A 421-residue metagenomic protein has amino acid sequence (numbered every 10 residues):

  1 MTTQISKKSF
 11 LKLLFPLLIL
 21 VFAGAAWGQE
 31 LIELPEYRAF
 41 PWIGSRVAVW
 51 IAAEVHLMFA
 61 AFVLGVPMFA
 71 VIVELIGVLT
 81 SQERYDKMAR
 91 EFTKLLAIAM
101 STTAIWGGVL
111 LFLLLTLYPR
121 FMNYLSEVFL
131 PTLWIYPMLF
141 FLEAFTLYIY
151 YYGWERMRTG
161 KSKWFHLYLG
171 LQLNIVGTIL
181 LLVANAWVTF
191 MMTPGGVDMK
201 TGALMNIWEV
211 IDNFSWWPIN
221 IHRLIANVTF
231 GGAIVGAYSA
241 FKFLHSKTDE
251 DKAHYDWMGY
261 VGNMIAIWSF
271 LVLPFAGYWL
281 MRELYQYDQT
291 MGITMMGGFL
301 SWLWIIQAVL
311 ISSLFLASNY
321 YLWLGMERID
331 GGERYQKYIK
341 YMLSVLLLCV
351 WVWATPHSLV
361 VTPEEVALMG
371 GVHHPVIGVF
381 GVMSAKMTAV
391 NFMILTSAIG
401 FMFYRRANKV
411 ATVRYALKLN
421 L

Functional and structural regions predicted by a protein language model:
M1-G28: N-terminal secretory/membrane targeting signals
W27-L421: Polytopic transmembrane helical bundles with strong interfacial aromatic enrichment
